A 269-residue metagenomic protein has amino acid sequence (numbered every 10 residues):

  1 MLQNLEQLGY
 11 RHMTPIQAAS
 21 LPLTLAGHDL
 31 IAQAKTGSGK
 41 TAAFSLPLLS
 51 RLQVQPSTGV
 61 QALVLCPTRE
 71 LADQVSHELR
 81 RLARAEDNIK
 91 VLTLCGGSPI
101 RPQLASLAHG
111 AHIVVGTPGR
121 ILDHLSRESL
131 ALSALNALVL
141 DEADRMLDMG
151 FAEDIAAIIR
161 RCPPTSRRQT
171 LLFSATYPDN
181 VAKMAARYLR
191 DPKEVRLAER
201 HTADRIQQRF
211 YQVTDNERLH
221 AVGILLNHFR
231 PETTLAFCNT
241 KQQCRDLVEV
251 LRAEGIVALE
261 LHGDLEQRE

Functional and structural regions predicted by a protein language model:
M1-E269: Conserved helicase RecA-like core
